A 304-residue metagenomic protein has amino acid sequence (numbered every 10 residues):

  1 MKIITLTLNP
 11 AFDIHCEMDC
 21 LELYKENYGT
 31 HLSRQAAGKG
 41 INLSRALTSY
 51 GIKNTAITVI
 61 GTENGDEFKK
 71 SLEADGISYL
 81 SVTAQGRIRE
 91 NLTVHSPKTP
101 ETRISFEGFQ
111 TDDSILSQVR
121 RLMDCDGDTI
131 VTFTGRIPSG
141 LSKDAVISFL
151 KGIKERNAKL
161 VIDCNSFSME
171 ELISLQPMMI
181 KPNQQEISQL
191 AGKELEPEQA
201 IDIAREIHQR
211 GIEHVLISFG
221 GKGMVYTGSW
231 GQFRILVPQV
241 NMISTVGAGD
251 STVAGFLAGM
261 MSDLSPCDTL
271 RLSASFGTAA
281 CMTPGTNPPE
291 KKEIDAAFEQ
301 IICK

Functional and structural regions predicted by a protein language model:
M1-Y24: Positively charged, low-complexity intrinsically disordered leader regions
I3, N54-T55, Y79, L160 (+2 more regions): Hydrophobic anchor at the start of a short beta-strand that flanks the dinucleotide cofactor-binding loop
Y28-I88, A297-Q300: Substrate-binding N-lobe of the ribokinase-like
T48, K154, M261: Gly/Ala-rich phosphate-binding loop of Rossmann-like dinucleotide-binding domains, activating on the conserved
V94-T129: Conserved phosphate-binding/catalytic loop of the ribokinase/pfkB sugar-kinase fold
R103-S105, D128-R136, D163, K181-E186: Short beta-strands and strand-loop turn motifs
D144-Q232: Conserved phosphate/ATP/ADP-binding segment of small-molecule kinases
E170, E198-K304: Conserved phosphate-binding/catalytic region of the ribokinase-like
